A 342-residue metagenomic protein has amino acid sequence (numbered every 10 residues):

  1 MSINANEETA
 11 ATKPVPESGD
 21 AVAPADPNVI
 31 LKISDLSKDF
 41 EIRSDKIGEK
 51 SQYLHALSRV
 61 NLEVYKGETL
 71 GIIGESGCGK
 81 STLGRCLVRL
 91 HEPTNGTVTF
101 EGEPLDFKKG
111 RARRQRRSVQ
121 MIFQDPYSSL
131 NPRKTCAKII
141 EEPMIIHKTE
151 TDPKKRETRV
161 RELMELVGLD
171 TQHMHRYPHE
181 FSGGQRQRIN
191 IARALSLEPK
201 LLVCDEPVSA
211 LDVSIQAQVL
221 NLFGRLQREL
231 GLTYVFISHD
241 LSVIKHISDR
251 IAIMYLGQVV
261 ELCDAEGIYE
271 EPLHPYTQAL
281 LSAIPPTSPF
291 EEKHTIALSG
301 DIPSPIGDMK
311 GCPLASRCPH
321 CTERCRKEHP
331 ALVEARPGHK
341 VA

Functional and structural regions predicted by a protein language model:
S2-A5, A11, P16-V29, I42-G48 (+2 more regions): Short catalytic/signature loops enriched in Gly
V88: Helix-to-loop junction immediately C-terminal to a conserved catalytic motif
G96-F107, Q115: Conserved ABC transporter NBD signature motif
A112, V203, P207-L211, I215-K293: P-loop NTP-binding/switch modules centered on Walker-like glycine-rich loops
K154-Q172, Q278-S282: Conserved ABC ATPase "signature" region
Y177-F181, Q185: Conserved ABC ATPase signature
E198: Conserved catalytic motifs of ABC-family nucleotide-binding domains
